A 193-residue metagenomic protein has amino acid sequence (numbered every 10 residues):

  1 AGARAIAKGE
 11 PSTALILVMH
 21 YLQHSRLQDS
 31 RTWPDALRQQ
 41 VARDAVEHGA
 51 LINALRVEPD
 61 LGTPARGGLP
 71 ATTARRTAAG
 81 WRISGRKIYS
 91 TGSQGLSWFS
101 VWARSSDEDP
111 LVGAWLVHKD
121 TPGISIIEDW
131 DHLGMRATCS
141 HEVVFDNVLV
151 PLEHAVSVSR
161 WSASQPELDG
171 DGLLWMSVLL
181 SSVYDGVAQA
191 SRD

Functional and structural regions predicted by a protein language model:
A1-T91: Glycine-rich flavin
S30-T32, T77-A79, R104-E108, K119-P122 (+1 more regions): Short loop segments at secondary-structure junctions
P64, T91-S93, I124-I126, L152-A155 (+1 more regions): Short helix/loop capping segments that flank catalytic or ligand/cofactor-binding pockets
P70-A71, E128-M135: Short Gly/Thr-rich strand-loop-strand
A71-T73, W98-W102, A114-L116, S140-N147: Conserved hydrophobic/aromatic beta-strand scaffold that supports enzyme active sites
I83-G85, W115, F145, A188: Buried hydrophobic positions in well-ordered alpha/beta secondary-structure cores of metabolic enzymes
R86-I126: A short core secondary-structure module
H132-D193: Glycine-rich beta->alpha junctions and the first turn(s) of the following alpha-helix
